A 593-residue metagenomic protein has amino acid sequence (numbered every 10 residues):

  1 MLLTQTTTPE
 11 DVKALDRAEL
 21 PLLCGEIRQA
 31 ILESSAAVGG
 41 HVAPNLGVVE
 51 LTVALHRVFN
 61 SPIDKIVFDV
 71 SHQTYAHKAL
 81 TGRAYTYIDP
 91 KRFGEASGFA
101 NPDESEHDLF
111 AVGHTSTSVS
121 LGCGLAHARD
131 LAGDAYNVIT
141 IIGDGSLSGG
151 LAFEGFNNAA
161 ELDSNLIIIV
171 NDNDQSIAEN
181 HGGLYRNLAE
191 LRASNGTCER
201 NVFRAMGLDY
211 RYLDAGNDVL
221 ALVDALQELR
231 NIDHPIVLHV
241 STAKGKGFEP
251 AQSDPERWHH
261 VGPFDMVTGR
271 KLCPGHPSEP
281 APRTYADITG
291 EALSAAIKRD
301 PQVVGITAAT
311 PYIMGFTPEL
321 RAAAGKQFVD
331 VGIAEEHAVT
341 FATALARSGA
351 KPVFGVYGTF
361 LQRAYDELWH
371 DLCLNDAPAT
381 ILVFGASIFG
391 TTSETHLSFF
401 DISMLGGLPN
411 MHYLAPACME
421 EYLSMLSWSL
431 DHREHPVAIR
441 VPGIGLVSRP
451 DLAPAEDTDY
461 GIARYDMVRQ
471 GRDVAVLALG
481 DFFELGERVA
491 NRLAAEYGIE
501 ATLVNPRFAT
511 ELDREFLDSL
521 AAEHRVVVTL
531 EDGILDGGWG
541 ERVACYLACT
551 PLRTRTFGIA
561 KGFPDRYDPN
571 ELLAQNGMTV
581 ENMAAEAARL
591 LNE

Functional and structural regions predicted by a protein language model:
M1-A79, R204, A215, V219 (+1 more regions): N-terminal amphipathic, basic-rich helices that act as targeting or association modules
Q29-A36, E95-A111, G133-I139, P318-V329 (+4 more regions): Glycine/charged-rich beta-loop-alpha catalytic/anionic-binding loops adjacent to active sites
V38-G40, D64-V67, F110-A111, D134-G149 (+6 more regions): A short, small-residue-rich loop immediately preceding and capping a beta-strand
H41-L162, V303, T317-P318, D457-Y460: Cofactor-binding active-site loop characterized by glycine-rich and histidine/acidic residues
K65, F248-Q362, E367-A377, L477-G480: Non-catalytic terminal/interface segments that mediate subunit docking, oligomerization, and allosteric communication
T86-A96, E161-N173, C373-G385: A glycine-rich helix N-cap at a beta->alpha junction
D108-F264, R270-G275, P282, A286 (+2 more regions): Glycine-rich ThDP/TPP pyrophosphate-binding loop and its adjacent helix/strand module within ThDP-dependent enzymes
M266-G275, G390-T392, H412, I534 (+1 more regions): Peripheral docking tails and interdomain loops at the edges of cofactor- or intermediate-handling domains
